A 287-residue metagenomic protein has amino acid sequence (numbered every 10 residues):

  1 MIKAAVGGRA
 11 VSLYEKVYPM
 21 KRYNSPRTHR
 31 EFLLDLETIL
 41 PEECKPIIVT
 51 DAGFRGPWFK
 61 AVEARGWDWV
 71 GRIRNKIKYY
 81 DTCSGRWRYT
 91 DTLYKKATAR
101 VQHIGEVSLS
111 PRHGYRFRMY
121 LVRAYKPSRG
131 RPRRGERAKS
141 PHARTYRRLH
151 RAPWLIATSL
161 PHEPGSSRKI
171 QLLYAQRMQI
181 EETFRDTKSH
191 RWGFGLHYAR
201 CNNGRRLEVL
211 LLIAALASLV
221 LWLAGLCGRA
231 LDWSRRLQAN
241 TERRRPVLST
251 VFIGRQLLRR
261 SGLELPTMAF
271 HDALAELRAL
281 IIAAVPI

Functional and structural regions predicted by a protein language model:
M1-K3: Short beta-strand scaffold segments in enzyme catalytic cores
A5-I287: Single, function-defining residue in the core of a domain
